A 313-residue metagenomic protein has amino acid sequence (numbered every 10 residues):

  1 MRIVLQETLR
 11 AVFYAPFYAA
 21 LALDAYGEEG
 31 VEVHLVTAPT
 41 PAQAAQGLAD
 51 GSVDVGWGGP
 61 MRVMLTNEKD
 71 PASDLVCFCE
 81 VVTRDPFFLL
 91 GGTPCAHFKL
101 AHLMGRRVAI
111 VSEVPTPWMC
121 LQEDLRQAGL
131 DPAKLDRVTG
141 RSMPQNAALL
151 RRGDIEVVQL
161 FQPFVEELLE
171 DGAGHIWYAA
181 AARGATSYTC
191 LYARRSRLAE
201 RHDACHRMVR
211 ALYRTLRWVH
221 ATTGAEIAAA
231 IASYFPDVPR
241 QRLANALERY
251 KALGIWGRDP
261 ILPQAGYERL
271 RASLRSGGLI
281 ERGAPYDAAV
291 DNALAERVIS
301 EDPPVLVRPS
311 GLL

Functional and structural regions predicted by a protein language model:
M1-L130, R137-G140, E156-Q162, A185 (+1 more regions): Short, glycine-/small- and polar/acidic-enriched structural segments that line small-molecule recognition paths
A22, G27, R126, L169 (+3 more regions): Short polybasic/polar patches that bind polyanions
Y26-G27, E32, R126-Q127, D131-A133 (+3 more regions): Short coil/loop linkers at secondary-structure junctions
V53, W57, R151, Y250-Q264 (+1 more regions): Short amphipathic alpha-helical segments at helix boundaries and their inter-helical linkers
Q145-P236: Pocket-lining segment of extracytoplasmic ligand-binding domains
R201-E281: Secondary-structure end/capping motifs
L274-L313: Conserved C-terminal helix/tail region of periplasmic/extracytoplasmic solute-binding proteins
